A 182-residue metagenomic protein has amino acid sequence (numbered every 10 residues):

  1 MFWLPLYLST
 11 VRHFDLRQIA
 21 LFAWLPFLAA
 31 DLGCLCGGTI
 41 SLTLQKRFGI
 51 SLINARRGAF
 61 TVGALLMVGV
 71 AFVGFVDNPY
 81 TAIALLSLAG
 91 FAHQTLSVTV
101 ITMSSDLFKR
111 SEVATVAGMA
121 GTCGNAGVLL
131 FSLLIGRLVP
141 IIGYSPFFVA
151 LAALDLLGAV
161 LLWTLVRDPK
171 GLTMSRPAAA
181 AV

Functional and structural regions predicted by a protein language model:
M1-G37, A89-S105, F131-S132: Extracytoplasmic gate region of multi-pass secondary transporters
L8-S9, I40-S41, Q45, I135-G143: Interfacial helix-cap and linker-helix signal at transmembrane-aqueous boundaries of multi-pass secondary transporters
F14, L44, F48, F108-S111 (+1 more regions): Membrane-helix interface residues
D15-Q18, A55-G58, G136-L154: A membrane-interface helix-boundary motif in multi-pass transporters
Q18, L52-A55, E112-M119: Cytoplasmic loop-to-transmembrane helix junctions
I53-V100: C-terminal transmembrane helical hairpin of 12-TM major facilitator-type secondary transporters
V70-F75, L151-A180: Multi-pass alpha-helical transporter architecture, strongest for 12-TM Major Facilitator/SLC carriers used
S105-I142: A late C-terminal transmembrane helix in Major Facilitator Superfamily
